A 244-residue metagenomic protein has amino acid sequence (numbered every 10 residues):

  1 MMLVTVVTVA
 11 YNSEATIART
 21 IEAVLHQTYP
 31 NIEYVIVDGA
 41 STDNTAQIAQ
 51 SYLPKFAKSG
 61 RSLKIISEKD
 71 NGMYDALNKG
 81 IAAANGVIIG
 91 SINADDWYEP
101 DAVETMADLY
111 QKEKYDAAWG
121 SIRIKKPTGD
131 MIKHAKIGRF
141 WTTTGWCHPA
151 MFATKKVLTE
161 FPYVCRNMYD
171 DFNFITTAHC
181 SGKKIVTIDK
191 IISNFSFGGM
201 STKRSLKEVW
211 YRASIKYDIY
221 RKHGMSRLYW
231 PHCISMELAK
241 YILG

Functional and structural regions predicted by a protein language model:
M1-L25: N-proximal low-complexity "stem/linker" segments adjacent to membrane-targeting elements
D38-Q47, N93-D96: A conserved acidic beta->alpha catalytic loop
N44, D75, D96-L109: Acidic donor-binding/catalytic loop of UDP-sugar-dependent glycosyltransferases, especially processive GT2
I66-A84: Glycine-rich, basic loop-to-helix element that forms the pyrophosphate-binding segment of sugar-nucleotide handling
I89: Short aromatic/hydrophobic "clamp" motif used to bind/position activated sugar donors
D101-M131: Conserved donor NDP-sugar-binding/catalytic core segment of glycosyltransferases
G120, H134-Y211: Conserved nucleotide-sugar donor-binding catalytic segment
R204-Y229: Catalytic core of nucleotide-sugar-dependent glycosyltransferases
